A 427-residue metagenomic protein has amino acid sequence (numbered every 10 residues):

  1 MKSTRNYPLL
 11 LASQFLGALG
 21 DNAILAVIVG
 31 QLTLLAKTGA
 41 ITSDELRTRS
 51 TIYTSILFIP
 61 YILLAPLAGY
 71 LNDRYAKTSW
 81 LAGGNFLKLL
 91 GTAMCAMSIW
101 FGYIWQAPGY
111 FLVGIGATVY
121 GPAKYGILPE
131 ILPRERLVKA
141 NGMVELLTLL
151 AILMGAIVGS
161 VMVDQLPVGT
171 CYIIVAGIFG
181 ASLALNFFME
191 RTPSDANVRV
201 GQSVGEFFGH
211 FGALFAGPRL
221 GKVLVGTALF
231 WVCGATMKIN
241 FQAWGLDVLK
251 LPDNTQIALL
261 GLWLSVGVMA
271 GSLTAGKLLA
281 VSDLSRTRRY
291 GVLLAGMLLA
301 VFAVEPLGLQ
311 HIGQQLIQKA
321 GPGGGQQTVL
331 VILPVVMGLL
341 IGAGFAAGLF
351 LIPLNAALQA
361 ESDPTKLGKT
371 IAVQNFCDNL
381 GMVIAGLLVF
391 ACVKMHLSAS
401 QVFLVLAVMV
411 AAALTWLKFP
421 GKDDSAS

Functional and structural regions predicted by a protein language model:
M1-Y7, T192-G226, V248, G321-Q326: Juxtamembrane intracellular "pre-TM" segments in multi-pass secondary transporters
N6-A26, Y53-N72, A76-G91, W105-D164 (+9 more regions): Substrate-agnostic recognition of the 12-TM MFS/MFS-like secondary transporter fold
L25-R47, I239-Q256: Short amphipathic helix-loop junctions that connect adjacent transmembrane helices in Major Facilitator Superfamily/SLC
T42-T54, P252-G261, I332, V336 (+1 more regions): Juxtamembrane helix-start elements in MFS-like secondary transporters
S43-L46, V161-G177, D253, S285 (+2 more regions): A membrane-interface helix-boundary motif in multi-pass transporters
S79-M94, A176, R286-V301, L404-V408: Structural signature of the two symmetry-related core transmembrane helices
F86-F101, L293-T328: C-terminal ends and interior cores of transmembrane alpha-helices in multi-pass membrane transporters/permeases
G126, E130, Y172-G201, L307-L309 (+1 more regions): Helix-loop junctions on the cytosolic side of multi-pass membrane transporters, especially the intracellular loop
